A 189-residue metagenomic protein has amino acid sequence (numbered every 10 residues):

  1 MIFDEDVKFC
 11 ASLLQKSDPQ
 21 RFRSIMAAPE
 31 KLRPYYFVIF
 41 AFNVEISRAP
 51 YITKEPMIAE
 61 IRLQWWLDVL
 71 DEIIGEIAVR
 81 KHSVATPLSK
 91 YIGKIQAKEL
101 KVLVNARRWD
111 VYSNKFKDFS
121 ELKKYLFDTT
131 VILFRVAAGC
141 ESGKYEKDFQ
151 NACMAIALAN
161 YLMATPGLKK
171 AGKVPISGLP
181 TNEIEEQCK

Functional and structural regions predicted by a protein language model:
M1-K189: Acidic catalytic motifs of isoprenoid enzymes
